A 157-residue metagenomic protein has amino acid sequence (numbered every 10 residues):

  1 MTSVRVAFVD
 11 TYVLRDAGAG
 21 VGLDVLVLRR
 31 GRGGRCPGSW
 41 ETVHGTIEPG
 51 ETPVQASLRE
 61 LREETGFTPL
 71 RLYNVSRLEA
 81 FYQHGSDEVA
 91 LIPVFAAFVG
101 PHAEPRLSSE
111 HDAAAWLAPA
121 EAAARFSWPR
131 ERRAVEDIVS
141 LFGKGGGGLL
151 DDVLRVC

Functional and structural regions predicted by a protein language model:
M1-L26: Conserved N-terminal beta-strand and adjoining loop/helix that marks the start of the Nudix/MutT-like hydrolase domain
V4-V6, G20, R35, D87-V89 (+1 more regions): A generic fold-level signal
V13-R15, R29, A96-F98: Short, well-ordered beta-strand micro-motif
V21-E63: Conserved Nudix-box catalytic region and its N-terminal flanking loop in Nudix hydrolases and closely related
E41, V89, W116: Short aromatic/basic micro-patch
R62, G66-A103: Active-site segment of metal-dependent pyrophosphate-handling enzymes, primarily the Nudix hydrolase catalytic core
V94-A96, P105-I138: NUDIX/MutT-family hydrolases
S127-C157: Charged phosphate-binding loop/patch that engages nucleotide di/tri-phosphates or the phosphate backbone of nucleic
